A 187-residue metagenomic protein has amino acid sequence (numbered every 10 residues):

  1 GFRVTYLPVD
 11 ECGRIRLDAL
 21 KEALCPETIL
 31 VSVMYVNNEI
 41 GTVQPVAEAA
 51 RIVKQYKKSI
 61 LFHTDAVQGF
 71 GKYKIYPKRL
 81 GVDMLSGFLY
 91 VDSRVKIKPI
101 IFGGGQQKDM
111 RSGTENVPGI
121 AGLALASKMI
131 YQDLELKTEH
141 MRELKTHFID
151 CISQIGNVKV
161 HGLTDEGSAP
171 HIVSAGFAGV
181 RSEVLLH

Functional and structural regions predicted by a protein language model:
G1-H187: Pyridoxal 5′-phosphate
